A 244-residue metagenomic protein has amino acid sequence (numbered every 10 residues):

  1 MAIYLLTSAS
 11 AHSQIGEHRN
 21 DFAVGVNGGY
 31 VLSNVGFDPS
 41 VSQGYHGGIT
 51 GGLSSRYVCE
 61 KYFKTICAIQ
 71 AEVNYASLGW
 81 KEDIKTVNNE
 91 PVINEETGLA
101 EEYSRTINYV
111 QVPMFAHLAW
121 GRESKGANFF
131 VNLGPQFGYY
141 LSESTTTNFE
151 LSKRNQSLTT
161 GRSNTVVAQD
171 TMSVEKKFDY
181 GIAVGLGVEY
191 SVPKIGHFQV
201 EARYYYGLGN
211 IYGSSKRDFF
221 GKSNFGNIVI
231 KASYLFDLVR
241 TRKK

Functional and structural regions predicted by a protein language model:
M1-S8: Bacterial N-terminal signal peptides
H12-R56, E175, L235-D237, K244: Short glycine/proline- and aromatic-enriched beta-strand/turn motifs that initiate or cap beta-hairpins
Q14-D21, E60-C67, G121-N128, V192-H197 (+1 more regions): Short loop/turn motifs that connect adjacent beta-strands in outer-membrane beta-barrel proteins
R19, D179, G187-K244: Predominantly the C-terminal beta-signal and adjacent terminal strand-loop region of outer-membrane beta-barrel
V26-Y30, G51-Y57, Y75, V112-W120 (+4 more regions): Residues on the lipid-exposed face of transmembrane beta-strands in outer-membrane beta-barrel proteins
N34-G44, L78-V110, Y140-D179, N210-N227: Extracellular/periplasm-exposed beta-strand and loop segments of Gram-negative cell-envelope proteins, dominated by
H46-G52, I66-A68, I107-P113, N128-F130 (+2 more regions): Transmembrane beta-barrel architecture of outer-membrane proteins
C67, A76-W80, I107-N108, A119-F130 (+3 more regions): Acidic/histidine-enriched, beta-strand-rich ligand/metal-binding domains
